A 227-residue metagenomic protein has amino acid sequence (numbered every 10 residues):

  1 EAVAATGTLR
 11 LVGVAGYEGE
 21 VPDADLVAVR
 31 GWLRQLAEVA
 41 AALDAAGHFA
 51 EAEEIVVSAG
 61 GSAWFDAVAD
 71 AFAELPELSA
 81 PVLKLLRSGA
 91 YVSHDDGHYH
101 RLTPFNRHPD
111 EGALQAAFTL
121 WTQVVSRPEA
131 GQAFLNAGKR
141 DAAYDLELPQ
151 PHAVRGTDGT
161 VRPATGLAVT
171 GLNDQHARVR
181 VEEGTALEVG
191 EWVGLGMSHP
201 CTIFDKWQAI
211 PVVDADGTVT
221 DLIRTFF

Functional and structural regions predicted by a protein language model:
E1-H108: Active-site loop/helix belt of alpha/beta enzymes
L26-A28, E74-P76, H100-F105, P109-D110 (+5 more regions): General N-terminal targeting signals
L83-L85, W121, Q132, H176: A residue-level signal for beta-strand positions that form part of recognition/binding surfaces within mature
H108-G112, A164-G166: Short, P/G- and charge-enriched loop/turn segments at secondary-structure junctions
A113-W121: Short coil-to-beta-strand transition motifs
P128-F227: C-terminal accessory subdomain/extension
